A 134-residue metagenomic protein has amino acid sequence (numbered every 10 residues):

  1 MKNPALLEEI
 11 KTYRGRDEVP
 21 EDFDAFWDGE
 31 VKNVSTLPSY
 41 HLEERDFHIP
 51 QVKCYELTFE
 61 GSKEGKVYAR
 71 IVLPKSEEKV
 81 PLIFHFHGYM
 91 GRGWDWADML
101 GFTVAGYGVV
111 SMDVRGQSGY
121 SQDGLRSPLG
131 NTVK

Functional and structural regions predicted by a protein language model:
M1-Q51: N-terminal targeting or regulatory segments adjacent to alpha/beta-hydrolase or S9 domains
E30-V34, Y89-D98: Short, charge-rich amphipathic segments
V31-E78: N-terminal cap/lid segment of alpha/beta-hydrolase-fold proteins
K53-Y55, L82, D95-D98: Generic hydrophobic, aliphatic-rich segments that mediate packing or membrane embedding
G61-K63, H87-M90, G116: Short, flexible loop/turn elements at secondary-structure junctions
Y68-P74, E78-Y89, V109: Short beta-strand element of the alpha/beta-hydrolase
L73, M99-L100: Short, flexible, glycine/charge-rich loop motifs used to bind or transfer phosphoryl groups or to couple energy/partner
W94, L100-K134: Cap/lid segment of the alpha/beta-hydrolase catalytic domain
